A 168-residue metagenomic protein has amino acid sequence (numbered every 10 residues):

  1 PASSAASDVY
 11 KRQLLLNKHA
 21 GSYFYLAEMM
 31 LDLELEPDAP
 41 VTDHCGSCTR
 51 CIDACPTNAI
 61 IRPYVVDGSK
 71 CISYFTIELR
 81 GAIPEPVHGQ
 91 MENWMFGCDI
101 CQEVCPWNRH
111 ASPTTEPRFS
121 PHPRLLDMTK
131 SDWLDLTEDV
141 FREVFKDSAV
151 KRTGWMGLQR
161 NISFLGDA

Functional and structural regions predicted by a protein language model:
P1-A6, Y10: Single conserved hydrophobic/aromatic residue that forms the stacking wall/gate of nucleotide- or nucleobase-binding
K11-V65: Loop-centered beta-sheet repeat module
D32-L35, A39, K70, Y74-L79: A short, charged helix-loop
P37-G46, V87-C98: Immediate flanking context of iron-sulfur cluster ligation sites
R50-S73, R80, M91-R118: Iron-sulfur cluster-binding cysteine motifs and their immediate structural context in ferredoxin-like electron-transfer
F75, L79-F96, D127-K151: Short Fe-S-cluster ligation motifs
P113-M128, W133: Amphipathic alpha-helical blocks and their helix-capping loop/short-beta junctions
E143-K146, K151-A168: Long, compositionally biased charged/polar accessory segments in the mid-to-C-terminal portions of proteins
